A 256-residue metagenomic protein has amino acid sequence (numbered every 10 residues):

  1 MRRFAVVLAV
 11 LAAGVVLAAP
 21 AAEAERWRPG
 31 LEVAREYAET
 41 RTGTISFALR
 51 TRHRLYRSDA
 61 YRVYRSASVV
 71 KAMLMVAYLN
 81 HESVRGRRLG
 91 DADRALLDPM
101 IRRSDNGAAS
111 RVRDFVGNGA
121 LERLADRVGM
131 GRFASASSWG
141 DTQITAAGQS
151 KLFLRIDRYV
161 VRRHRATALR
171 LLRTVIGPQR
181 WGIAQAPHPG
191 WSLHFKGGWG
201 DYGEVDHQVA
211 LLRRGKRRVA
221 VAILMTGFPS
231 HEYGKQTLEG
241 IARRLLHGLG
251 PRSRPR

Functional and structural regions predicted by a protein language model:
M1-A24: Secretory targeting and sorting signals
E25-R57, V112-R256: Penicillin-recognizing serine hydrolase domain
T51-D59, M75-Y78, R102-N106: Acidic/histidine-rich, surface-exposed loop or edge segments in extracytoplasmic proteins
V63, S68-V70, D93, T142-T145 (+1 more regions): Short, conserved glycine- and acidic-residue-centered signature motifs in active-site or ligand-binding loops
V63-R87, M100, V221: Active-site SXXK
M75-L79, S110, S150: Short, hydrophobic alpha-helix immediately C-terminal to the catalytic nucleophile
E82-R132: Conserved catalytic neighborhood of penicillin-recognizing serine enzymes
